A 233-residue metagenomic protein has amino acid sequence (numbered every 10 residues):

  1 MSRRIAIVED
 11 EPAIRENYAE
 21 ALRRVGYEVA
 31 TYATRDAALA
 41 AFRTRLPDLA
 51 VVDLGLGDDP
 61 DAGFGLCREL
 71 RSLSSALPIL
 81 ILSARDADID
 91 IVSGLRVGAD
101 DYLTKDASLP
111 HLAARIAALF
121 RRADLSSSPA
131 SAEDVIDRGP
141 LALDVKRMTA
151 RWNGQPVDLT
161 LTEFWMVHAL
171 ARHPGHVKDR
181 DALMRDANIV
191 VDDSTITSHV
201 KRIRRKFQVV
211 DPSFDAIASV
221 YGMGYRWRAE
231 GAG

Functional and structural regions predicted by a protein language model:
E9: Conserved acidic carboxylate
E16-R24: Charged docking surfaces used in two-component/phosphorelay signaling
T31-L49, V92: Acidic, metal-coordinating helix/loop segments flanking the phosphotransfer/catalytic sites of two-component signaling
A50-L54, L82: Active-site T/S-Asp motif of two-component receiver
D53-C67: Conserved phosphotransfer microenvironments
R68, S72-D137: Basic, amphipathic DNA-recognition helix from helix-turn-helix-like DNA-binding domains
S108-R121, D158-V167, A187-V210, S219-Y225: DNA-recognition element of transcription regulators
I136-W165, R226-G233: A structural micro-motif at secondary-structure boundaries
